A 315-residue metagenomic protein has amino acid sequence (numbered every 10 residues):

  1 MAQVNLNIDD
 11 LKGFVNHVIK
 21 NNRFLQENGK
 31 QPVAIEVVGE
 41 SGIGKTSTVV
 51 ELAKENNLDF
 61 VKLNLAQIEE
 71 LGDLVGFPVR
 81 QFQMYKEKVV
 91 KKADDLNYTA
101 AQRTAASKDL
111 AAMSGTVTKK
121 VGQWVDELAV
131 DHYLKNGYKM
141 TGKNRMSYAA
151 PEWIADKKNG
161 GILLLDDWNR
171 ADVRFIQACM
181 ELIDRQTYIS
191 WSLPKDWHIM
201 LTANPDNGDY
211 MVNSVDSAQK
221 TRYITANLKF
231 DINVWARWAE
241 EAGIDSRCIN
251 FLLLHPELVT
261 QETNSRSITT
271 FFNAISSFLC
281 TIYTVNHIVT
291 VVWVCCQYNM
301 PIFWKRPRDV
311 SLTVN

Functional and structural regions predicted by a protein language model:
A2-N315: C-terminal regulatory/interaction module of P-loop NTP-utilizing enzymes
